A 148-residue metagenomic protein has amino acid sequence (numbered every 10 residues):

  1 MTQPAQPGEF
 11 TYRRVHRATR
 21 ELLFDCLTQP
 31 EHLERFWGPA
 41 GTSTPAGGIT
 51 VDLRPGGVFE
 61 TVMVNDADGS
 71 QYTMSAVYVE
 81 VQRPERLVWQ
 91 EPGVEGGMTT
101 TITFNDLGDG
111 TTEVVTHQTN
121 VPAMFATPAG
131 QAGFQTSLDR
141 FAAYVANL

Functional and structural regions predicted by a protein language model:
M1-T44: Hydrophobic ligand-binding cavity/cleft-lining segments
P7-R13, R20, G48, V58 (+4 more regions): Intrinsic-disorder/low-complexity, polar/charged segments enriched in Ser/Thr/Lys/Arg/Asp/Glu/Gln
T11, E31-Q71: Short beta-edge strand/loop motif at the mouth of beta-sheet-based domains
R14, G48-I49, M74-V79, E91 (+1 more regions): Hydrophobic/aromatic beta-strand elements that line small-molecule binding cavities or substrate pockets in beta-rich
L23, L33, F59, Y78 (+3 more regions): Hydrophobic pocket/interface hotspot
R54-E60, Q82-W89: Short, hydrophobic/aromatic-rich segments at coil-to-beta transitions
R86-T136: Beta-strand/loop substructures that line and gate deep hydrophobic ligand-binding cavities in soluble
Y144-L148: Short, highly charged C-terminal tails/helix-capping segments
